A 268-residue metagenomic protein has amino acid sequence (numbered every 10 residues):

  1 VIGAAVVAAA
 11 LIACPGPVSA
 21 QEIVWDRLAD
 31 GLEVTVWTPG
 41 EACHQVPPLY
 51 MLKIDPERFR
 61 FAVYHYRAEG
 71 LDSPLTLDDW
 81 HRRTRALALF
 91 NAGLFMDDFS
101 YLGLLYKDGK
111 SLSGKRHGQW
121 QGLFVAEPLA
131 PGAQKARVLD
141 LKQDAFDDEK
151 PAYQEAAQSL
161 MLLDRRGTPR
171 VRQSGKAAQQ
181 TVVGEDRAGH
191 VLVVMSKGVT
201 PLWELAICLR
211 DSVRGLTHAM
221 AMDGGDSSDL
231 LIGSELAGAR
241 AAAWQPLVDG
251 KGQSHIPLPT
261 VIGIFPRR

Functional and structural regions predicted by a protein language model:
G3-C14: Bacterial N-terminal signal peptides
G16-H117, V194: Zymogen propeptides
M51, L123, V182: Short, surface-exposed charged micro-motifs
Y66-G70, L139-F146, M195-V199: Short, solvent-exposed aromatic-acidic interface loops
D72-L75, F146-A152, V182, L202-C208: A short, polar/proline- and glycine-enriched secondary-structure boundary/capping micro-motif
F95-P169, S174: Active-site-adjacent helix-turn-beta-strand microarchitecture at beta-sheet edges that either contains or buttresses
F99-G118, P169-T181, E185-H218, S227-R268: Conserved, well-ordered active-site substructure
